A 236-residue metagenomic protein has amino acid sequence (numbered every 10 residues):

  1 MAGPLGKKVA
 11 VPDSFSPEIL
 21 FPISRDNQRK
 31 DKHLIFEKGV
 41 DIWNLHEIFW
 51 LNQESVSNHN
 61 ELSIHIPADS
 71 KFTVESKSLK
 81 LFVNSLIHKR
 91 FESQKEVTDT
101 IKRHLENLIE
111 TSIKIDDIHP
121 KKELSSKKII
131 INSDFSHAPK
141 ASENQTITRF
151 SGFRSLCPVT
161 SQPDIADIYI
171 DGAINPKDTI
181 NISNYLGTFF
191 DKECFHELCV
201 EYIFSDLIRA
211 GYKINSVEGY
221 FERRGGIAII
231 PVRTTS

Functional and structural regions predicted by a protein language model:
M1-S236: N-terminal intrinsically disordered, cationic/polar leader segments that include organellar targeting peptides
